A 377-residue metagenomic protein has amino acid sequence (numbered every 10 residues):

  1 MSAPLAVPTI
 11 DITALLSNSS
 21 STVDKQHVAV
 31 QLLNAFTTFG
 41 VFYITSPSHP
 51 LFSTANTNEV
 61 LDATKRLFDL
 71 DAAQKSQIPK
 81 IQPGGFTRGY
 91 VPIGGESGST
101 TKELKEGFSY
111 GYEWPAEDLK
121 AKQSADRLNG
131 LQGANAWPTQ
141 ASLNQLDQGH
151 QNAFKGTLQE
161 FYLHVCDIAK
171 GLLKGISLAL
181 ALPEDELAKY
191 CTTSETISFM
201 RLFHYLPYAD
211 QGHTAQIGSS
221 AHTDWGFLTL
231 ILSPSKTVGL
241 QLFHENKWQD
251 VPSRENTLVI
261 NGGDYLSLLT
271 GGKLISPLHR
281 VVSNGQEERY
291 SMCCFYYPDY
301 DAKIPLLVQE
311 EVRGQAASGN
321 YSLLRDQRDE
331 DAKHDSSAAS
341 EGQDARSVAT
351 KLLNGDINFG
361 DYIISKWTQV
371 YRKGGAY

Functional and structural regions predicted by a protein language model:
M1-Y377: Peripheral, non-catalytic segments flanking oxidoreductase cores
